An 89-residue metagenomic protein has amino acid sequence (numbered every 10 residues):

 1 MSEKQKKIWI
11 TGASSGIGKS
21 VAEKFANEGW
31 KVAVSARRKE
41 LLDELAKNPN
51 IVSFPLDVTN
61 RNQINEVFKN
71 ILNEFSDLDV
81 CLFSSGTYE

Functional and structural regions predicted by a protein language model:
K7-I10, C81-L82: Conserved hydrophobic beta-strands of the Rossmann-like cofactor-binding core in SDR/related NAD(P)H-dependent
S14-S15: Conserved glycine-rich cofactor-binding loop
G18-K19: N-terminal Rossmann-fold NAD(P) dinucleotide-binding loop
F25: Aromatic pocket-lining residues of Rossmann-like dinucleotide-binding sites
E28-L45: Conserved glycine-rich Rossmann-like NAD(P)H-binding loop of the short-chain dehydrogenase/reductase
L42, I64-I71: A conserved hydrophobic alpha-helix of the Rossmann-fold in NAD(P)-dependent oxidoreductases
L56-E66: The beta1-alpha1 cofactor-binding region of Rossmann-like NAD(H)/NADP(H)-dependent oxidoreductases
S85-E89: Conserved NAD(P)H cofactor-binding loop of Rossmann-fold oxidoreductase domains
